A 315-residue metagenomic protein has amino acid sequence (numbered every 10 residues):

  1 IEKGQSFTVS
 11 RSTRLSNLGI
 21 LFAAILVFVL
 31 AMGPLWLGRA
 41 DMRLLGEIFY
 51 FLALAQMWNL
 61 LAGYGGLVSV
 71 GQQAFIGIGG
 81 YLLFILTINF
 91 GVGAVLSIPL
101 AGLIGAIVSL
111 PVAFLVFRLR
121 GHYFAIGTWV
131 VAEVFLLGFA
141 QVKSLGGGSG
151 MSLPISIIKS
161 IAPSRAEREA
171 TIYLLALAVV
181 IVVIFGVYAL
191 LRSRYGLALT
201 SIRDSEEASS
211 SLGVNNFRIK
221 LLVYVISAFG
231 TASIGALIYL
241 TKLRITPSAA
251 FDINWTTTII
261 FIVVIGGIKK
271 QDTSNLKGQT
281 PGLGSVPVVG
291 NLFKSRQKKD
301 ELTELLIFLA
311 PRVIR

Functional and structural regions predicted by a protein language model:
I1-G266, K270, S274: Transmembrane alpha-helices and adjacent helix-loop boundaries
I265-R315: Flexible, small/polar- and glycine-enriched "cap/hinge" segments at structural transition points
